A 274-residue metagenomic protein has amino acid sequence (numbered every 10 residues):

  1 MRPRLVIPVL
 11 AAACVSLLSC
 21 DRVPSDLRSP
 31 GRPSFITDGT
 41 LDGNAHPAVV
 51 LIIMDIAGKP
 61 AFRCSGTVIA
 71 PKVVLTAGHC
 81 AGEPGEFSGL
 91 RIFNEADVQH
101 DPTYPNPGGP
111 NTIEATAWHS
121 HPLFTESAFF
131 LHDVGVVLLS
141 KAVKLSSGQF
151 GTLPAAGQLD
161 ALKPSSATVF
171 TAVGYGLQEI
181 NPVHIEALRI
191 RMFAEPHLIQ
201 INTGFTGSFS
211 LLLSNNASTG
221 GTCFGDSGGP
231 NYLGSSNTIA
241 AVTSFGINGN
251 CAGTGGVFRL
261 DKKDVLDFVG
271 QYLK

Functional and structural regions predicted by a protein language model:
M1-L18: Sec-dependent bacterial lipoprotein signal peptides
C20-F35, A48, I52, R63 (+3 more regions): C-terminal subregion of chymotrypsin/trypsin-like serine protease catalytic domains
V23, L131-T219, G256, K262-L266: Chymotrypsin/trypsin-fold serine protease catalytic domain
P33-N44, G58, S88-L159, G204: Conserved catalytic-core segment of clan PA serine endopeptidases
T40-D42, T125-A128, E186-A187, T219-F224: Short Gly/Pro-enriched turn/cap motifs at secondary-structure boundaries
N44-L51, T168, S210-L211: Short, hydrophobic/aromatic-rich segments at coil-to-beta transitions
L51-D55, S214-N216: Short beta-strand segments that buttress and anchor functional surface loops
V74, C80-G82, F124-T125, A142-L145 (+3 more regions): Solvent-exposed loop/turn segments at secondary-structure junctions within structured extracellular/periplasmic domains
